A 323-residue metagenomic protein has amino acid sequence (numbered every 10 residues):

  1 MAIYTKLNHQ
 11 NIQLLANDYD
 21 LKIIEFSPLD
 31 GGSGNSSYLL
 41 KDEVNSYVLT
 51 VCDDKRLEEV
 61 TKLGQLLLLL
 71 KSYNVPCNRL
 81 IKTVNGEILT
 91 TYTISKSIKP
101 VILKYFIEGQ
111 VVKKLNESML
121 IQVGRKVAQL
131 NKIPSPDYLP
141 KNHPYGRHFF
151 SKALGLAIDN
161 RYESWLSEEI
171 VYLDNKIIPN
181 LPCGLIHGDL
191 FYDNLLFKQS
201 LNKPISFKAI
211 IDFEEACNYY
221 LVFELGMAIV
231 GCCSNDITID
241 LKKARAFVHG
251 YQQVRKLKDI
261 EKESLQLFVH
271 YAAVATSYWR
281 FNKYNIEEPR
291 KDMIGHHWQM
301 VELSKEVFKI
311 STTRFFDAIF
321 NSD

Functional and structural regions predicted by a protein language model:
M1-V84, K198-I205, F320-D323: Conserved NTP-binding catalytic cores of kinases and kinase-like/nucleotidyltransferase enzymes across multiple kinase
N17-I24, E168-P179: Short Pro/Gly-enriched beta-strand edge/turn motifs at strand-loop
N35-K41, V48-L49, L80, V171-F223: Active-site acidic catalytic loop and adjacent metal/ATP-binding pocket of ATP-dependent phosphoryl transfer enzymes
D42-D137: ATP-binding pocket architecture of kinase catalytic cores
K113-Y162, C183: A cross-family kinase active-site recognition segment
V222-K256, Y271-E287: Active-site activation/catalytic loop segments of kinase-like enzymes and analogous catalytic loops in related
D259-V269: All-alpha amphipathic helical-bundle segments outside canonical DNA-binding/catalytic cores that form hydrophobic
T276-D323: ATP/Mg2+ or Mg2+-diphosphate-binding catalytic cores that bind nucleotide phosphates or diphosphates via glycine-rich
